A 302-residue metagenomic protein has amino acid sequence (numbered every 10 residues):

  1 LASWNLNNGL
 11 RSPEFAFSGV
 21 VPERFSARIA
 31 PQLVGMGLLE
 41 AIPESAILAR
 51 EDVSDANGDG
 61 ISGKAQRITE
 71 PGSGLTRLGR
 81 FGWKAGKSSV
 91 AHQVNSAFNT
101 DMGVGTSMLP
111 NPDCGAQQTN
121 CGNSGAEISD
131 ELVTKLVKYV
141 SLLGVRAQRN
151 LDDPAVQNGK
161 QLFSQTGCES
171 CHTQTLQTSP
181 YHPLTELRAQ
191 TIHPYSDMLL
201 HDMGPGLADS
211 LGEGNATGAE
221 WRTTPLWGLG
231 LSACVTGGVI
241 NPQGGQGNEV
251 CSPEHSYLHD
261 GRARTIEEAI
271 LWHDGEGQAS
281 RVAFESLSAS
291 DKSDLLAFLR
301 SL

Functional and structural regions predicted by a protein language model:
L1-L302: Periplasmic c-type cytochrome electron-transfer domains
